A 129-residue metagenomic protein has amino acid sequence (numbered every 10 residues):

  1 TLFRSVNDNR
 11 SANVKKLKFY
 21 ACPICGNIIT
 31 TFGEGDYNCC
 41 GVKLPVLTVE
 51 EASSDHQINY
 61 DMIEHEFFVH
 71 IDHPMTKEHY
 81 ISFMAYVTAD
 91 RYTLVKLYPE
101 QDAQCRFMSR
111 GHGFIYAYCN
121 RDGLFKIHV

Functional and structural regions predicted by a protein language model:
T1-L2: Short, small-residue-biased leader/transition segments that mark boundaries at the very start of proteins
F19, D36, Y116: Residues immediately within or flanking Cys/His clusters that coordinate Zn2+ in small zinc-binding modules
C22-C25, C39: Short cysteine-rich clusters marking metal-coordination/redox-active sites
I28-I29, K43-L44, G123: Cys/His-rich microdomains that often coordinate metals
G33-L44: Cysteine-rich micro-motifs
V49-F68: Surface beta-strand/loop "capping" patches
F68-I71, A103-R110: Exposed aromatic-hydrophobic patches
R121-V129: Edge beta-strands of extracellular beta-sandwich domains
